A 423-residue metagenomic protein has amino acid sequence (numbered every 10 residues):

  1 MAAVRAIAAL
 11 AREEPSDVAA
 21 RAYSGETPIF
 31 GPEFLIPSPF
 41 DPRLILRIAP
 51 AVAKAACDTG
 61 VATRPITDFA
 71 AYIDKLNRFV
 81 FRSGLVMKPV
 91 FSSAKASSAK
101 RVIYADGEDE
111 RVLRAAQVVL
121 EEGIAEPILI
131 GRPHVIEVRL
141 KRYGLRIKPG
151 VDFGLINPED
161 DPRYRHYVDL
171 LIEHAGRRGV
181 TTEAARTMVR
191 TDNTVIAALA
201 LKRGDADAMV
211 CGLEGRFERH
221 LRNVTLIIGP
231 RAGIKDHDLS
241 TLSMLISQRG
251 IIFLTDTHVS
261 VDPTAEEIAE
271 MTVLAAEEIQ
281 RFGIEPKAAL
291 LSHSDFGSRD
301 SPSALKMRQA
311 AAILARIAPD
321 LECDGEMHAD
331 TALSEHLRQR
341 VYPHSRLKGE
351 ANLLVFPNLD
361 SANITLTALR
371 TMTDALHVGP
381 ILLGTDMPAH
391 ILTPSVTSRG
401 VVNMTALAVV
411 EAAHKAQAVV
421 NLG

Functional and structural regions predicted by a protein language model:
M1-A49, A56-T59, P394-S395, M404 (+1 more regions): Adenosine-phosphate binding glycine-rich loop
G60-I66, Y72-K348, N352-G423: Anion-binding alpha/beta catalytic cores of soluble intermediary-metabolism enzymes, centered on
